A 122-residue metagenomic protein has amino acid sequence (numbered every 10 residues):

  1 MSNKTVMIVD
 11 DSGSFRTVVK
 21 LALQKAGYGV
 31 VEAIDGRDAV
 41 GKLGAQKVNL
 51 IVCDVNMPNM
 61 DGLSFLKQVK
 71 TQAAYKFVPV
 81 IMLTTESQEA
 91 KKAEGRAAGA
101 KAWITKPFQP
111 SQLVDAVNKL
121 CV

Functional and structural regions predicted by a protein language model:
T17-K25: Charged docking surfaces used in two-component/phosphorelay signaling
G27-I34, K42: Short hydrophobic/Thr-rich beta-strand motif most characteristic of the beta2 strand and flanking loop of CheY-like
Q46-V52: Active-site beta3 strand of CheY-like receiver
D54, T84: Active-site residues of response regulator receiver
M57: Receiver (REC) domain active-site loop signature in two-component systems and cognate sites in sensor histidine kinases
K101: Short, glycine/charged-rich "phosphate-handling" switch motifs in NTP-dependent and phosphotransfer domains
F108-V117: C-terminal output helix
